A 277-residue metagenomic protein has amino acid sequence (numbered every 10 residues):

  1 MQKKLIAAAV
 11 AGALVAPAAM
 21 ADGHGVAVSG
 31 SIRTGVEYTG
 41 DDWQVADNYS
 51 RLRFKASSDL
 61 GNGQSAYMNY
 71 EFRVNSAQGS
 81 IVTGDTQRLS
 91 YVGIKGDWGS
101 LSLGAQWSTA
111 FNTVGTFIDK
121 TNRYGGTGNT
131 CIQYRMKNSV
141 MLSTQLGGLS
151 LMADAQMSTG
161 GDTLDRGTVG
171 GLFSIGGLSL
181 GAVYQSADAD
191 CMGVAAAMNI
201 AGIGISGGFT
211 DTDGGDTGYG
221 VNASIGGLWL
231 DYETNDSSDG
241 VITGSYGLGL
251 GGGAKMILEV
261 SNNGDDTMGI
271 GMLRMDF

Functional and structural regions predicted by a protein language model:
M1-F277: Outer-membrane beta-barrel proteins
